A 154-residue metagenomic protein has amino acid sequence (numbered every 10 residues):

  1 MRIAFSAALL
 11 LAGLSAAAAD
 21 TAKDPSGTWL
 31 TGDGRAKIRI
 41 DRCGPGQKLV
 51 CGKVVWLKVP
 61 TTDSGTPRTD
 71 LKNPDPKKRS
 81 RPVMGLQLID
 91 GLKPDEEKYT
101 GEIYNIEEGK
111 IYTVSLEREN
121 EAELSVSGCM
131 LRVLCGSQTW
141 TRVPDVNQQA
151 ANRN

Functional and structural regions predicted by a protein language model:
M1, G27-T28: N-terminal accessory segments that precede or flank the first globular/catalytic domain
M1-A7: Bacterial N-terminal signal peptides that target proteins for export
L9-A18: Hydrophobic h-region of N-terminal signal peptides that target proteins for export in Gram-negative bacteria
A18-G27: N-terminal helix-cap/turn-to-beta initiation motif at the start of protein domains
S26, G32-T113, R153: Central antiparallel beta-sheet cores of small beta-barrel/beta-sandwich binding domains
Y99-Y104, E108-C129, C135-T139: Surface-exposed interaction patches
M130-N154: Edge beta-strand at a domain terminus
